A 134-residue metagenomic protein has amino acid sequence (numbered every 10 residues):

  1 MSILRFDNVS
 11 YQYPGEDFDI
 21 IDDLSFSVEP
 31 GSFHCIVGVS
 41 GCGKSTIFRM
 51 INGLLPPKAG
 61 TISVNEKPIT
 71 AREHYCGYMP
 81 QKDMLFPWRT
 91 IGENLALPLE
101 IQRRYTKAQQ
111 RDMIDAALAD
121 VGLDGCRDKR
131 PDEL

Functional and structural regions predicted by a protein language model:
M1-F6, Q12-D23: A short, flexible loop at the N-terminus of ABC-type nucleotide-binding domains that lies
H34-C35, Y78: Short beta-strand immediately N-terminal to the Walker A/P-loop
V37-V39: The feature captures the beta-strand-to-loop junction immediately N-terminal to the Walker
N52: Helix-to-loop junction immediately C-terminal to a conserved catalytic motif
G60-R72: Conserved ABC transporter NBD signature motif
G92-E100, R111, D115: Short helical segment in ABC ATPase nucleotide-binding domains corresponding to the A-loop/adjacent helical element
K107-R127: Conserved ABC ATPase "signature" region
R130-L134: Conserved ABC ATPase signature
